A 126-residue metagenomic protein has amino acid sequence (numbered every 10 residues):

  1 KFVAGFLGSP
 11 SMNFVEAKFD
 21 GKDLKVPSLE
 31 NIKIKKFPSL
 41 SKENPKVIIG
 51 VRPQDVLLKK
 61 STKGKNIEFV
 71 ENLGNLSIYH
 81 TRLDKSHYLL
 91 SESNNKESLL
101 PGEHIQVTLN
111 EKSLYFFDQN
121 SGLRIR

Functional and structural regions predicted by a protein language model:
K1-M12: Conserved beta-strand-loop-alpha-helix hinge in the C-terminal portion of ABC ATPase nucleotide-binding domains
P10-V15, D20-R126: Non-catalytic connector elements of ABC transporters
